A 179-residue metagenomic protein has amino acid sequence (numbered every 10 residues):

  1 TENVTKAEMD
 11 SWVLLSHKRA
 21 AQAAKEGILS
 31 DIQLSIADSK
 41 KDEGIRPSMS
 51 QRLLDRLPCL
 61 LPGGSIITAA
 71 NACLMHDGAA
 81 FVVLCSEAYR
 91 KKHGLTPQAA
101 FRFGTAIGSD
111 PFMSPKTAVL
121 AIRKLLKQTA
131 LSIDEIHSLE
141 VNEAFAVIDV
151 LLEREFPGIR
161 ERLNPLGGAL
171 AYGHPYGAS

Functional and structural regions predicted by a protein language model:
E2-N3, R90-P97, R123-H137, E155-I159: Phosphate/pyrophosphate-binding loops at sites that engage ATP/ADP/AMP, CoA/4′-phosphopantetheine, polyphosphate
A7-V13, I67-A80, F103-Q128, A171-S179: Active-site pocket-shaping loop/turn-to-helix segments
E8-K92, R160-E161: N-terminal extracellular/periplasmic Venus flytrap/periplasmic-binding protein-like
E8-L15, I32-D38, L95-A106, D134-E143 (+1 more regions): Beta-strand segments within the central parallel beta-sheet cores of soluble alpha/beta enzyme folds
A20, F81-S86, A118-L125, D149-L152: Buried hydrophobic packing segments
K40-I45, P111-A118, E143-E161, P175-A178: Short glycine/threonine-rich loop-to-helix capping motif typified by GTGT followed within a few residues by an Asp-Pro
R90, I107-G108, F145-A146: Short, catalytically relevant binding-site loops at active-site mouths
R102, R123, H137-E140, D149-E153: Generic hydrophobic alpha-helical scaffold/packing signal
